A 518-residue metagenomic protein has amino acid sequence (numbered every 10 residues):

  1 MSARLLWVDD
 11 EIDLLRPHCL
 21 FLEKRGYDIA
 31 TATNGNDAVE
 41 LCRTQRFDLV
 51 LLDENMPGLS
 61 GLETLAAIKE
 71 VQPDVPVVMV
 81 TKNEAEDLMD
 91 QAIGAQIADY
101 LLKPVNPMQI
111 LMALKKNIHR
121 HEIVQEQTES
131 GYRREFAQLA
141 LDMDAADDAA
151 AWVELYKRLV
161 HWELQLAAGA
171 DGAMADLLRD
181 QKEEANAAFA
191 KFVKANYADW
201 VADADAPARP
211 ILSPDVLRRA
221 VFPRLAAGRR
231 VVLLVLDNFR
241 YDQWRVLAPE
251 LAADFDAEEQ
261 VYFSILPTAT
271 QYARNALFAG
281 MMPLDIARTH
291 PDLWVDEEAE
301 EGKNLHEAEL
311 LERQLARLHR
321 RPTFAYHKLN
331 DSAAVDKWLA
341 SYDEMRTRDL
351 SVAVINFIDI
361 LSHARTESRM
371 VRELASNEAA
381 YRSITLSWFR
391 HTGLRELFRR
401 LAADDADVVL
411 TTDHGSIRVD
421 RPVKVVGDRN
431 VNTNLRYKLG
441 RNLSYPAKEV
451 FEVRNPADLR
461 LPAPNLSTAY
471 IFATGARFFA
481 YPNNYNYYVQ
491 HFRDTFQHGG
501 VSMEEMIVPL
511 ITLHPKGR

Functional and structural regions predicted by a protein language model:
I12-A30: Two-component/phosphorelay signaling modules centered on CheY-like receiver
T33-D37, S60-E63: Acidic catalytic/metal-coordinating carboxylates
E40, L62-P73: Short amphipathic alpha-helix used as the core "switch/output" element in two-component signaling
Q45-L51: Active-site beta3 strand of CheY-like receiver
N55, D90, K115, R120-R518: Feature captures the catalytic ectodomains and active-site-proximal regions of enzymes that hydrolyze or transfer
E63, E84-D99: Alpha4 helix (beta4-alpha4-beta5 surface) of REC/receiver domains from two-component response regulators
D87, V105-L114: C-terminal output helix
